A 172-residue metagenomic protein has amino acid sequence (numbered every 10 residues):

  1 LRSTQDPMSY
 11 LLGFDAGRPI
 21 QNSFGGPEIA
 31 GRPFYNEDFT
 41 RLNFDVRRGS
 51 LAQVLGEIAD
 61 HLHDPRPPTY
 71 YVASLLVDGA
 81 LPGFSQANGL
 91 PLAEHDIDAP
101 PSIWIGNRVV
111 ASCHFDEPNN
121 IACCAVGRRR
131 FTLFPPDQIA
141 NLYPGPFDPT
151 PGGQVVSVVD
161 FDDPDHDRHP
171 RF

Functional and structural regions predicted by a protein language model:
L1-F172: N-terminal accessory scaffold of Fe(II)-dependent oxygenases
